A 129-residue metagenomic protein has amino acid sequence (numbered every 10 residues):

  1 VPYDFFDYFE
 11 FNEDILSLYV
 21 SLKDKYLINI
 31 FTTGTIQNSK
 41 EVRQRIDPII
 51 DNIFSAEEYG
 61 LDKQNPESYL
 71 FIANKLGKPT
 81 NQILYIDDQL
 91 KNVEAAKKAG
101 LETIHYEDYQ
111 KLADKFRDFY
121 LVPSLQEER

Functional and structural regions predicted by a protein language model:
V1-N29, P66: Short, acidic loop-to-helix structural element flanking the phosphoryl-transfer center in phosphate-processing enzymes
T32: Conserved phosphate-coupling serine/threonine residues in phosphotransfer and NTP-handling enzymes
T35, K40-R129: Asp-based, Mg2+/Mn2+-dependent phosphohydrolase catalytic module
